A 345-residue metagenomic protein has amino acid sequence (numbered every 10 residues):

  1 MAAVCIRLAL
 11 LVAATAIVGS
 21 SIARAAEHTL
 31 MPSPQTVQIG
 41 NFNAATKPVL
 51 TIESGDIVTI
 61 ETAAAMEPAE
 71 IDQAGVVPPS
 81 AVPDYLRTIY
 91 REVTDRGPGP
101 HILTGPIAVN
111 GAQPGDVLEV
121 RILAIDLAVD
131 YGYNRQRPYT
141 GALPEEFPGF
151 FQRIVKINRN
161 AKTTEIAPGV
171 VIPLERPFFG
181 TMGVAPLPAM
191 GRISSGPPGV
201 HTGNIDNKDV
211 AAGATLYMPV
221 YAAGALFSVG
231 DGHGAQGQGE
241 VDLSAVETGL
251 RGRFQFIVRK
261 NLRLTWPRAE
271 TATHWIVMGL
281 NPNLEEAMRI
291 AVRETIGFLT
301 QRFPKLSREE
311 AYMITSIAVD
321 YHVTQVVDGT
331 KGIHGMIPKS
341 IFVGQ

Functional and structural regions predicted by a protein language model:
R7-G19: Bacterial N-terminal signal peptides
A23-A25: Boundary at the C-terminal end of the N-terminal hydrophobic targeting segment
S33-N43, R96-L103, I193-H201: Short, structured beta-strand/loop micro-motifs enriched in basic residues and often containing a Trp
I60, V117-V120, M218: A generic structural signal for residues embedded in beta-strands
A65-V77, I125-R135, G224-G234, Q325-V326: Short, Lys/Arg- and Gly-enriched loop/turn segments at beta-strand edges
H101-I102, A108, L123-A211: Intrinsically disordered, low-complexity linker/loop segments enriched in Gly/Pro and charged/polar residues
P186-N204, K208, A214-L284: Conserved mixed alpha/beta catalytic, RNA-binding, or beta-rich assembly cores of soluble enzyme, regulatory
